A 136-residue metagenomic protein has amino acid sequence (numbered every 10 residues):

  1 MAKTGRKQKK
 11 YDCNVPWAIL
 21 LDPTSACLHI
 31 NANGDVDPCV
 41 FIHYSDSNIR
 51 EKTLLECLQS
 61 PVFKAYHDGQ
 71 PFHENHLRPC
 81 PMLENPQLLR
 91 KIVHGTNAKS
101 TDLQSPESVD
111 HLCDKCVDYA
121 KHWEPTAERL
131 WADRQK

Functional and structural regions predicted by a protein language model:
M1-P38, L83-L88: A C-terminal junction/extension of Radical SAM enzymes
F41-K136: Flexible mid-to-C-terminal extensions adjoining Fe-S/redox cofactors in radical SAM and related proteins
